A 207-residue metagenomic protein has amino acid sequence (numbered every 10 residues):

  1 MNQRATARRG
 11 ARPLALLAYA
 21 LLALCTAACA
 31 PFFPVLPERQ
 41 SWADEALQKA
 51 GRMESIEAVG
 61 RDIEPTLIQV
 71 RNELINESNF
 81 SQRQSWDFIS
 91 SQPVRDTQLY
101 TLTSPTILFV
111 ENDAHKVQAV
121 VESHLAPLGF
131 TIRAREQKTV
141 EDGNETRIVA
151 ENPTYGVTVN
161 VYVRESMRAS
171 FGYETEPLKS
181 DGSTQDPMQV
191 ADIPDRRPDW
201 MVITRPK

Functional and structural regions predicted by a protein language model:
N2-Q3, P93-R95, G129: Well-ordered, non-transmembrane segments within structured domains
Q3-A18: Bacterial N-terminal signal peptides that target proteins for export
C25-A28: C-terminal motif of bacterial Sec signal peptides marking the signal peptidase cleavage site
A30-N72, V120, A126, A134-K207: An acidic-aromatic pocket/loop used at catalytic or ligand-binding sites
N72-Q82, L128-F130: Short secondary-structure junctions
E77-T103: A glycine-rich, hydrophobic loop/mini-helix early in the fold
T97-R135: Mid-length scaffold segments of soluble, non-membrane domains
